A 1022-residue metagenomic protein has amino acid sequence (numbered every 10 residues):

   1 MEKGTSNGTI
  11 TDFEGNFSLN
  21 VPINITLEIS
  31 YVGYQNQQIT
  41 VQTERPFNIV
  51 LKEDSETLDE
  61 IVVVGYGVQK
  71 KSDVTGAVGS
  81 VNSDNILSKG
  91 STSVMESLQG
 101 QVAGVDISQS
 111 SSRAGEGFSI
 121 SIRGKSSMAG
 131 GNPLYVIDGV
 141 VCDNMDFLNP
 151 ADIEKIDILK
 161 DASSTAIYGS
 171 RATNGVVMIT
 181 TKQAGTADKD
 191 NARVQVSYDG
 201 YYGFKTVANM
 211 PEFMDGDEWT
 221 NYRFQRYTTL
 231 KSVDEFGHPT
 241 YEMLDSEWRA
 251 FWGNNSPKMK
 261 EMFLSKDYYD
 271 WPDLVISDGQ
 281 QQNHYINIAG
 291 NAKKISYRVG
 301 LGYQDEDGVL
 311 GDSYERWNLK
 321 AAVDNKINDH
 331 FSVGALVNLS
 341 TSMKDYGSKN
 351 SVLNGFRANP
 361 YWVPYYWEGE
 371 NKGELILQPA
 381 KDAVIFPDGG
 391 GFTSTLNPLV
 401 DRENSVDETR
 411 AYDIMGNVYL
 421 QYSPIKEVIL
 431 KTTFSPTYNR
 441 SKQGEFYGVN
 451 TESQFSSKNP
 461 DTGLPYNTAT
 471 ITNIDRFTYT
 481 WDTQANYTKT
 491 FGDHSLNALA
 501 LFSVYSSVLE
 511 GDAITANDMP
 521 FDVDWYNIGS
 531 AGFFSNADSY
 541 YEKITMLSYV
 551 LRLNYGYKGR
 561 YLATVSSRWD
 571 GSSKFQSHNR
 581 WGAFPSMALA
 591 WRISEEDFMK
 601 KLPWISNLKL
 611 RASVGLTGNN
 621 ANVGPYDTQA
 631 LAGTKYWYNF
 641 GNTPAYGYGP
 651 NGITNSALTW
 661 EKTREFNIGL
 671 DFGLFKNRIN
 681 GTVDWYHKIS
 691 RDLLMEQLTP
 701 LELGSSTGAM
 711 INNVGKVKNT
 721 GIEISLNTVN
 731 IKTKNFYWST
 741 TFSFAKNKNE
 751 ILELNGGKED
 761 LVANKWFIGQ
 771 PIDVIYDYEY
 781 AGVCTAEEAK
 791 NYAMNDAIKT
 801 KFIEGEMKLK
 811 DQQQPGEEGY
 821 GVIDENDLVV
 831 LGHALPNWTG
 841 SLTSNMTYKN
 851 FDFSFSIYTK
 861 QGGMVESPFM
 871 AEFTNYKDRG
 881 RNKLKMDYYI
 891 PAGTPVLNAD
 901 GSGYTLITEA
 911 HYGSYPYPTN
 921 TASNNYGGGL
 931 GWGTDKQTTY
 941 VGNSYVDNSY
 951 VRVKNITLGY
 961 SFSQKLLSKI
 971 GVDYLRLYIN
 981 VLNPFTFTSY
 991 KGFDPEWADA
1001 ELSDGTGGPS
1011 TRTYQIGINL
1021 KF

Functional and structural regions predicted by a protein language model:
M1-K320, N325, F331-G334, N338-S340 (+9 more regions): Short, small/polar-rich motifs associated with maturation and membrane association, primarily at protein termini
E2-G4, V21-P22, S126-M128, K160 (+7 more regions): A generic beta-sheet turn/junction motif
I29, Y135, Y365, K489 (+2 more regions): Short aromatic-centered micro-motifs
I86-K89, N132, D138, E315-W317 (+5 more regions): Extracellular/periplasmic, surface-exposed regions of secreted and cell-surface proteins
Q195-M262, I731-H833, E872-D878, N882-S923: Conserved small-residue
E261, S453-F455, G463, F533 (+3 more regions): Extracytoplasmic gating/loop element in the C-terminal half of outer-membrane beta-barrel translocons and assembly
K344-Y365, L754-D760, S989-Y990: Low-complexity intrinsically disordered tracts that form flexible linkers/tails across taxa
H833-P868: Glycine-rich, aromatic-lined ligand/substrate-binding cores of catalytic and carbohydrate-binding domains
